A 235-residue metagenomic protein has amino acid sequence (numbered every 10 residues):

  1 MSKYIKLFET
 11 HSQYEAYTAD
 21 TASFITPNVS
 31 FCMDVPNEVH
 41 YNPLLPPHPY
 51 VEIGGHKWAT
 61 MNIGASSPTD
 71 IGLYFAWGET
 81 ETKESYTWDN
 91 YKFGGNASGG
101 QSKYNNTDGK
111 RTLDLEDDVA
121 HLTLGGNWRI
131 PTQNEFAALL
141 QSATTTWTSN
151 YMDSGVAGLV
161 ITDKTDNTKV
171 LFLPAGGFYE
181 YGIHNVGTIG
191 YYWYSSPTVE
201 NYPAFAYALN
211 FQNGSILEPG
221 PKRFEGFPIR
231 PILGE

Functional and structural regions predicted by a protein language model:
M1-V29, M33-N37, G177-Y181: Extracellular/surface-exposed low-complexity repeats and stalk/linker segments enriched in Gly/Pro and small polar
E38-E235: C-terminal, surface-exposed recognition/capping segments
